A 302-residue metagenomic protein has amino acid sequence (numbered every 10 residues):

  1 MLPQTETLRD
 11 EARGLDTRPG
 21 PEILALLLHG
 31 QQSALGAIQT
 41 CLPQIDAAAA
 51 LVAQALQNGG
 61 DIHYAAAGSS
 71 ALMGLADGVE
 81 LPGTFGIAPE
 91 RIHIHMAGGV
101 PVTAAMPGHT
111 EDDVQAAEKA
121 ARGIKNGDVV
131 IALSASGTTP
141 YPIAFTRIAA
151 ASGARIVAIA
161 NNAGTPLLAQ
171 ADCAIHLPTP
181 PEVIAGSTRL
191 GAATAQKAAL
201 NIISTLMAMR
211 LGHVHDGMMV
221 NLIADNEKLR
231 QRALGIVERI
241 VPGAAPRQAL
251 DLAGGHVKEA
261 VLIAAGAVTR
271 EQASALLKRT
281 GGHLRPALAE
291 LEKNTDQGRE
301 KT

Functional and structural regions predicted by a protein language model:
M1-A37, C41: Cofactor-/ligand-binding subdomain signature composed of acidic, glycine-rich, tryptophan-containing flexible loops
L26-A34, H93-A104, H215, E238-V241 (+1 more regions): Gly-rich Lys/Arg/Thr-decorated short loops/hinges at beta-loop-alpha junctions or inter-strand turns that position
A34-P43, A132-T139: Short, glycine-rich nucleotide/cofactor-binding loops
T40-N58: A short, well-structured juxtamembrane/interface segment
P43, A47, P140, T194 (+3 more regions): Charged, alpha-helix-enriched surfaces in structured cytosolic catalytic cores of large nucleotide-utilizing machines
I62-A199, S204-L211: Glycine-rich phosphate-binding loops that contact phosphosugars or nucleotide phosphates
M207-T302: Short, amphipathic alpha-helical interaction segments embedded in low-complexity terminal/linker regions of eukaryotic
